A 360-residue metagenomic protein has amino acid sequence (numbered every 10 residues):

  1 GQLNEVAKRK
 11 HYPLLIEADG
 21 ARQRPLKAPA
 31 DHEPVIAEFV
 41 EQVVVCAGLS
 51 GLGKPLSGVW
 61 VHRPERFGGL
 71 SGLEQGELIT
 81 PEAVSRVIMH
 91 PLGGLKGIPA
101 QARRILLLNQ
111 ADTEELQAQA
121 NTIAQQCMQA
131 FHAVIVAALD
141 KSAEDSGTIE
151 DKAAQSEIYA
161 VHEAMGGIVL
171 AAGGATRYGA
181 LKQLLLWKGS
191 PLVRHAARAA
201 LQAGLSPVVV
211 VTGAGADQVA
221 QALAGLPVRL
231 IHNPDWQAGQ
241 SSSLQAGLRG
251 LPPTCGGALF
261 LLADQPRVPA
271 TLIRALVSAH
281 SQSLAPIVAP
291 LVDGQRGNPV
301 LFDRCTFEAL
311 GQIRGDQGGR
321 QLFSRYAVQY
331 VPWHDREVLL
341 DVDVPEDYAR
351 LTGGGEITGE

Functional and structural regions predicted by a protein language model:
Q2-K8, D19-Q129, K141: Conserved catalytic-core segment of NTP-binding enzymes
N4, P13, E144-S156, P269-S281 (+1 more regions): Two-component system phosphotransfer/interaction surface
P13-L15, I105, F260: Hydrophobic "anchor" residues on beta-strands that sit immediately upstream of conserved functional sites
L14-A18, V45, V136, A289 (+1 more regions): General beta-strand structural signal in soluble alpha/beta enzymes
V161-A164, E308, Q312-E360: Conserved alpha/beta core of the MobA/IspD/sugar-nucleotide pyrophosphorylase nucleotidyltransferase superfamily
A164-R296, A327-D335: Nucleotide and nucleotide-moiety/phosphate-recognizing core
N298-F302, L340-V342: Short glycine- and hydrophobic/aromatic-rich loop-to-beta-strand nucleating segment in the catalytic cores
